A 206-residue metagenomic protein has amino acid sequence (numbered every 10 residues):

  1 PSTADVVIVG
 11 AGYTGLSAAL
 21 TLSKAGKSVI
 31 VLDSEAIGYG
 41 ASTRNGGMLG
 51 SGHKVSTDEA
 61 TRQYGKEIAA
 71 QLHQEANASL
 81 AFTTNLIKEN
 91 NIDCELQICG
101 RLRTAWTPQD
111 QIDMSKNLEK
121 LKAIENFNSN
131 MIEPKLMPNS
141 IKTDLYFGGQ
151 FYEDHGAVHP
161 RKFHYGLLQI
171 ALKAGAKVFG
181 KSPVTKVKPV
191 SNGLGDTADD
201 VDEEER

Functional and structural regions predicted by a protein language model:
P1-V6, K24: Extreme N-terminal leader/targeting segments of oxidoreductases
D5-I8, V29: Conserved hydrophobic helix-helix packing surfaces used for dimerization/oligomerization
G10-T14, S34: Glycine-rich Rossmann-fold phosphate-binding loop(s) that bind the pyrophosphate of adenine dinucleotide cofactors
A19, S23, I170-L172: Gly/Ala-rich phosphate-binding loop of Rossmann-like dinucleotide-binding domains, activating on the conserved
K24-R44: Glycine-rich FAD pyrophosphate-binding loop
K27, N126-F127, A176: Short phosphate-binding/catalytic loops that engage adenosine nucleotides
G52-K135: Dinucleotide-binding Rossmann-like beta1-alpha1 core, especially the glycine-rich loop that anchors the ADP
E119-L121, D144-R206: Helical element adjacent to the flavin cofactor pocket in flavoenzyme catalytic cores
